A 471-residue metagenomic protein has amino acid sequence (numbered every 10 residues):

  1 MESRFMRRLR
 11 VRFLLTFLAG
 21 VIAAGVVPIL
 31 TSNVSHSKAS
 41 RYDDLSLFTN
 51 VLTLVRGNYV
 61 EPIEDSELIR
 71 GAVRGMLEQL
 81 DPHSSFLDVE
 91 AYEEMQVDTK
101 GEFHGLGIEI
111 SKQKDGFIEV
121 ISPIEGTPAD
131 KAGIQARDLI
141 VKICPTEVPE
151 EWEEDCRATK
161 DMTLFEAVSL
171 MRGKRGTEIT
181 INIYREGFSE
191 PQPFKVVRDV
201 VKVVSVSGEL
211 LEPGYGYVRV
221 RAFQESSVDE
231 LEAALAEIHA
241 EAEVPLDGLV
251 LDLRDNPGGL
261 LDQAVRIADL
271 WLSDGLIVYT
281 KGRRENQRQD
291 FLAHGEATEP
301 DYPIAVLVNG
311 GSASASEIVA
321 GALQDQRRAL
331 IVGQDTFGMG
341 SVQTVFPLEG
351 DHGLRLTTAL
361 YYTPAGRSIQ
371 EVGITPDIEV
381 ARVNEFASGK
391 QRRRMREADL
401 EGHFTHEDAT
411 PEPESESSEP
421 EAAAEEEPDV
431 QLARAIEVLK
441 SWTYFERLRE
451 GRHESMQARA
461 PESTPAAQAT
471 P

Functional and structural regions predicted by a protein language model:
M1-R8: N-terminal Lys/Arg-rich, disordered targeting/topogenic segments
R12-I29: Hydrophobic membrane-insertion alpha-helices, especially the h-region of bacterial N-terminal signal peptides
L30-D44, L54-D65, E119-P123, T127-A136 (+2 more regions): Cleft-lining beta-strand/loop regions that shape enzyme active-site pockets
V34-N58, E64, Q79-G107, K114-G116 (+1 more regions): Glycine-biased strand-turn-strand hairpin within the trypsin-fold
Y59-I124, G176-G208, A433-L439, Y444-R459: Extended, small/polar residue-biased N-terminal targeting/export presequences and adjacent propeptide/linker tracts
E150-E151, D155-C156: Surface-exposed intrinsically disordered loops and tails
G310-A313, G321, D325-I331, D335-R394 (+1 more regions): Acidic, polar loop-rich interaction surfaces within structured domains
A365-P471: Conserved functional hotspot residues or short segments at active or partner-binding sites across diverse domains
